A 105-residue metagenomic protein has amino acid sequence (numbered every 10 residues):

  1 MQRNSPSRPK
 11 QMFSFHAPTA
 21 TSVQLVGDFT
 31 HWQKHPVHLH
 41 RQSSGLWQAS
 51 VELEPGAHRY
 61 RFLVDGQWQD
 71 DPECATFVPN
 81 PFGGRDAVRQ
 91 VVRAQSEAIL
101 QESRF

Functional and structural regions predicted by a protein language model:
Q2-P55, Q67-V92: Aromatic-rich carbohydrate-binding modules that target alpha-glucans
H58-Y60: A short tyrosine-centered beta-strand micro-motif
V91-F105: Compositionally biased low-complexity segments at domain edges in trafficked proteins and select soluble regulators
